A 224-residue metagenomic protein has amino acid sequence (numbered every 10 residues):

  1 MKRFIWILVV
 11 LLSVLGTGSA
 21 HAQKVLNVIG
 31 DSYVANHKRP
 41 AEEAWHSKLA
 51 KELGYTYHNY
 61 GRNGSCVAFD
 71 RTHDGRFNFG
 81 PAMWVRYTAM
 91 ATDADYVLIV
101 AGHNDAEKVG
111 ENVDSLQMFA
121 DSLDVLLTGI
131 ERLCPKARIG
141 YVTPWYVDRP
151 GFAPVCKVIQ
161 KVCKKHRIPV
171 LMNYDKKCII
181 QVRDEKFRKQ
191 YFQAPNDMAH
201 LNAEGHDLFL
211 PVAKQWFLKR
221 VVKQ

Functional and structural regions predicted by a protein language model:
M1-Q23: Bacterial Sec-dependent N-terminal signal peptides
V25-N27, Y33-L116, P150: Conserved SGNH/GDSL esterase-like catalytic core that processes O-acyl groups on lipids and polysaccharides
T56-H58, R138, R167-L171: Conserved beta-strand segments of alpha/beta enzyme cores
D74-G75, W145-Q224: Catalytic His-Asp segment of secreted/periplasmic serine-dependent ester chemistry enzymes
R86-T88, V125, G129-I130, W216: A generic secondary-structure signal
V100-N104, L127-Q160: Active-site segments of SGNH/GDSL-like serine hydrolases that catalyze O-acetyl group transfer/hydrolysis on lipids
F119, L123, H206: Aromatic/hydrophobic pocket-lining residues that form the small-molecule binding cavity in soluble enzyme cores
